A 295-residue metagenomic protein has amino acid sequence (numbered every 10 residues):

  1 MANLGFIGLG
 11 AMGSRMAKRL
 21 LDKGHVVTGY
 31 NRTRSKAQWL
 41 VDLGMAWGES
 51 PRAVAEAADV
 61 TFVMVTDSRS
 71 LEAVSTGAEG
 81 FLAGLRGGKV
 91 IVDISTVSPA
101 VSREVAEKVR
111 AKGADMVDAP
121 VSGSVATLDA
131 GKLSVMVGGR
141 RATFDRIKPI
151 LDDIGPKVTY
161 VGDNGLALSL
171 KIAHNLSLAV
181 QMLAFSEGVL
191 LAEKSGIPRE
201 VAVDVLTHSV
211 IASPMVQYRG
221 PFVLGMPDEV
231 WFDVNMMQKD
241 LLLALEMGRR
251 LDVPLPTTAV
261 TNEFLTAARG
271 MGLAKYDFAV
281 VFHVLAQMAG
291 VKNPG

Functional and structural regions predicted by a protein language model:
M1-V63, K89, I94, V125: NAD(P)+-binding Rossmann beta1-loop-alpha1 motif at the extreme N-terminus of oxidoreductases
L4, T96-L176: Rossmann-fold dinucleotide-binding core
M16-A17, K36, V105, I150 (+1 more regions): Hydrophobic residues within alpha-helices that form the first helical element adjacent to the glycine-rich loop
V27, W47, D115-V117, V158 (+2 more regions): Hydrophobic beta-strand scaffold residues
P51-D115: Rossmann-fold NAD(P) dinucleotide-binding segment
L166-K292: Helical "substrate-binding/catalytic lid" subdomain of Rossmann-like NAD(P)-dependent dehydrogenases/reductases
